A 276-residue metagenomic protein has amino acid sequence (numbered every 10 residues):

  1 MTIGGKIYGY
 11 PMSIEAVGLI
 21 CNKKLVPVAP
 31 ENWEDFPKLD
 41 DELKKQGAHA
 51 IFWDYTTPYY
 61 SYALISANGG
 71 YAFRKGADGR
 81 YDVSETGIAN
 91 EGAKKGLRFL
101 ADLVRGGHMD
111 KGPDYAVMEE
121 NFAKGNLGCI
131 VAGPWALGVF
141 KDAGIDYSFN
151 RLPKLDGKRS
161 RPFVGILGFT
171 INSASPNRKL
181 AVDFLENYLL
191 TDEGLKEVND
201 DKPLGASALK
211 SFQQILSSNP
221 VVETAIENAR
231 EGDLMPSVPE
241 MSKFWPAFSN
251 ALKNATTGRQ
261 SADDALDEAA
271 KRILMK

Functional and structural regions predicted by a protein language model:
M1-E34, Y55-Y81, F163-I171, F244-K253: Periplasmic solute-binding protein
E34-P37, D110-K124: Short helix-initiation/N-cap motifs at beta->coil->alpha
D40, Y81-G112: Glycine-centered hinge/linker elements that transmit conformational signals in sensory and ligand-binding systems
Y71-K95, D142, K154-P162, Q213-Q214: Short, solvent-exposed loop/beta-turn-alpha elements that line the ligand-binding surface or hinge of extracytoplasmic
H108, K141-L204, N250, T257-Q260 (+1 more regions): Extracytoplasmic/periplasmic substrate-recognition and gating elements
G128-G133, S148: Paired acidic/hydrophobic, glycine-rich loop segments that form the ligand-binding mouth/hinge of periplasmic-binding
N150, V198-A247: Long, aromatic- and glycine/proline-rich binding clefts that accommodate carbohydrate-like moieties
E227-K276: Conserved C-terminal helix/tail region of periplasmic/extracytoplasmic solute-binding proteins
